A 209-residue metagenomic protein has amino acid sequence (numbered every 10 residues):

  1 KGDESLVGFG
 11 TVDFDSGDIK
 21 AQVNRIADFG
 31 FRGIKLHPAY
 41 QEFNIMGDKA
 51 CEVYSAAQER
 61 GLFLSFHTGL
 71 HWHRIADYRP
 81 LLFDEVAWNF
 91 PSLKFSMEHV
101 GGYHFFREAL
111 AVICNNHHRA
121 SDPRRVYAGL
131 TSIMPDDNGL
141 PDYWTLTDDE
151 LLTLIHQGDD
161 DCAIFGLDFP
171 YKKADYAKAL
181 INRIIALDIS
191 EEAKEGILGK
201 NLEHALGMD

Functional and structural regions predicted by a protein language model:
K1-V12, R125-Y127: Mobile, glycine- and charge-enriched loop segments and immediately flanking short secondary-structure elements within
L6-S16, Y40-N44: Active-site mouth loops of central-metabolism enzymes
F14, A39, G69, V100-G101 (+1 more regions): Flexible loop residues that form catalytic and substrate-binding hotspots at small-molecule/glycan-binding clefts
F14-I26, K49, T147-E150: Short, acidic/polar
G17, Y103-H104, A179: Short alpha-helical
A21-R25, F29, Q157-I164, P170-D209: Mid-to-C-terminal alpha-helical segments outside catalytic/metal-binding sites
R32-G33, M46-I164: Catalytic pocket-lining loop regions of alpha/beta-barrel enzymes, especially the amidohydrolase/enolase/GH5 lineages
H37, G166: Conserved residues at the C-terminal ends of beta-strands
